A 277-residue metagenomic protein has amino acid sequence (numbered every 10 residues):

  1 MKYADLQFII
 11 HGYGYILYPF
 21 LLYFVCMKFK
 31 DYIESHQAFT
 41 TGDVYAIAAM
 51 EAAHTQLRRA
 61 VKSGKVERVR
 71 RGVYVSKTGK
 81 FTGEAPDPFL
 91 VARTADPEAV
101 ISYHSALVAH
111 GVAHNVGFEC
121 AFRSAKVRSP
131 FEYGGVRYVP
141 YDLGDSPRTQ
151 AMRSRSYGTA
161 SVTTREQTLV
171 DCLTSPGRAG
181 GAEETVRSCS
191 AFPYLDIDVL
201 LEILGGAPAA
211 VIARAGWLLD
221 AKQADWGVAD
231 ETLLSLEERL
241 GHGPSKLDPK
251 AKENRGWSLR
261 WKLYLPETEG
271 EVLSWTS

Functional and structural regions predicted by a protein language model:
A4, G12-G14: Short hydrophobic alpha-helical segments enriched in small aliphatic residues
A4-D5, V25: Acidic, Ala/Val/Gly-enriched low-complexity intrinsically disordered segments
G12, A151-S277: Hydrophobic alpha-helical interaction segments
I16-E98, Y194-P208, A213, D220 (+1 more regions): Short beta-edge/loop segments at beta->alpha junctions of small alpha/beta modules that act as binding/recognition
A38-T41, T55-A151, S258-L263: Short gly/ser-rich loop at a beta-strand->alpha-helix junction or flexible surface loop bordering the NTP-binding
A49, G111-V112, T174, D220: Residue-level marker of positions within ordered structural domains that often coincide with functionally constrained
A52-T55, H114, G177-E184: Short amphipathic alpha-helical segments with coiled-coil-like heptad repeat character
